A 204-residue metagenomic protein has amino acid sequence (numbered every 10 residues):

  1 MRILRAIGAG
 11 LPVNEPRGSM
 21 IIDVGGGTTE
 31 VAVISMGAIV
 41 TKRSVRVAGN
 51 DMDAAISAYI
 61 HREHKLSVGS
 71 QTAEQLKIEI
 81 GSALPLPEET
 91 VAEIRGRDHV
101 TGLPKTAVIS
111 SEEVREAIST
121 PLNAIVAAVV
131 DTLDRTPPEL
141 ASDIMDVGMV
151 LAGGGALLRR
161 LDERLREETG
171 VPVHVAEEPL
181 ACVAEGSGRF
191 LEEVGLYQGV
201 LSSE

Functional and structural regions predicted by a protein language model:
M1-I22, G188-E192: Conserved phosphate-binding catalytic cores of ATP/NTP-utilizing and phosphoryl-transfer enzymes
M1-I3, T29, I34-M36, V45 (+3 more regions): Short, ordered loop/turn segments at secondary-structure junctions
A9-V13, I21-V24, L84, L140-D143 (+1 more regions): Replace "in large, NTP-powered and nucleic-acid-processing enzymes" with "in large, NTP-powered factors and other
I21-T28, I34-A38, A48-N50, I56 (+3 more regions): A short acidic Gly-Thr/Ser loop motif
A38-S119: Phosphate-binding glycine-rich/basic clefts of nucleotide- and phosphate-handling proteins, predominantly
A117-I144, F190-E193: Phosphate/ATP-binding catalytic cores across multiple sugar-kinase/actin-like superfamilies, primarily ASKHA
A141-L165: Glycine-rich phosphate-binding loops at beta-strand->alpha-helix junctions
E163-G188, Y197, L201-E204: Conserved phosphate-binding/catalytic loops in two-lobed NTP-binding clefts
